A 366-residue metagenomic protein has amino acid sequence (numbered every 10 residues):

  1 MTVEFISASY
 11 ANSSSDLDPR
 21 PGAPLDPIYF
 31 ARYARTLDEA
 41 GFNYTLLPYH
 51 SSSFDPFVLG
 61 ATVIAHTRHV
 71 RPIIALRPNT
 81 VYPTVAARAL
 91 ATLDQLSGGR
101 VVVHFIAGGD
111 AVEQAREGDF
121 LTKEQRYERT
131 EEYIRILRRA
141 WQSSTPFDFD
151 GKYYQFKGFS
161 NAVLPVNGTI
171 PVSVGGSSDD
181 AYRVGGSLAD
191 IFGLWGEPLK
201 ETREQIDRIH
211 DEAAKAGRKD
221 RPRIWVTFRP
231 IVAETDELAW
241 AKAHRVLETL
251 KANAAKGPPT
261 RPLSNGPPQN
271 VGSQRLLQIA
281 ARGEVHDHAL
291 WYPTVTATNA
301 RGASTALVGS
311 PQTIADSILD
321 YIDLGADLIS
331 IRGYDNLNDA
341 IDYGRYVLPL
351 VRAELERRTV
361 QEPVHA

Functional and structural regions predicted by a protein language model:
M1-H69, N167-I170, V364: N-terminal beta1-alpha1-beta2 module of alpha/beta enzyme domains
T2-F5, S9-A11, E117, K123-P165 (+2 more regions): An alpha-helical appendage that flanks or caps ligand/catalytic pockets
V3-S9, T45-L47, R71-L76, V101-F105 (+4 more regions): Hydrophobic faces of well-ordered beta-strands that scaffold small-molecule active sites in alpha/beta enzyme cores
S9-I28, A75-T84, P165-S177, P230-A233 (+1 more regions): Active-site mouth loops of central-metabolism enzymes
R35-E39, A61-H69, L90, D94-V101 (+4 more regions): Acidic (Asp/Glu)-rich catalytic clusters
L37, G41, V63, L93 (+8 more regions): Conserved, mostly hydrophobic/aromatic
L47-P56, N79-T84, P198-E204, V232 (+1 more regions): Acidic-and-aromatic substrate-binding clefts and catalytic sites of carbohydrate-active enzymes
P56-I74, R129-Y133, A214-A216, Y343-V360: Alpha-helix-loop-beta-strand connector modules within alpha/beta enzyme cores
